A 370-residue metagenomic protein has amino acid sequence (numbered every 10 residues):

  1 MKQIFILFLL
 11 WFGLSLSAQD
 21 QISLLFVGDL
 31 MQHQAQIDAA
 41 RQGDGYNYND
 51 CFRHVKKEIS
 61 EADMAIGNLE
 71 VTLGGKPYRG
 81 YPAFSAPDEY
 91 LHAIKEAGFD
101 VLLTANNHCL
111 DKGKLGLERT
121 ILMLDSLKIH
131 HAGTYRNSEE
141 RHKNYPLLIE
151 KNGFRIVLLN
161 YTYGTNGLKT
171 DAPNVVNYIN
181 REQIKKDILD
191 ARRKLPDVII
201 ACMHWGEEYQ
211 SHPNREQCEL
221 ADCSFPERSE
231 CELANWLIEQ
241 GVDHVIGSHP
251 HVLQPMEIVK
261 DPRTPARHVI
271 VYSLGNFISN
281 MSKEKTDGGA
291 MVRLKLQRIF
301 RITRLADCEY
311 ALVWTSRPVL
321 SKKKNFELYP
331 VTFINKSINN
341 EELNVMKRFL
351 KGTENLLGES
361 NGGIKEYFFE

Functional and structural regions predicted by a protein language model:
I4-L14: Sec-dependent N-terminal signal peptides
A18-E370: Acidic, metal/ion-coordinating pockets
